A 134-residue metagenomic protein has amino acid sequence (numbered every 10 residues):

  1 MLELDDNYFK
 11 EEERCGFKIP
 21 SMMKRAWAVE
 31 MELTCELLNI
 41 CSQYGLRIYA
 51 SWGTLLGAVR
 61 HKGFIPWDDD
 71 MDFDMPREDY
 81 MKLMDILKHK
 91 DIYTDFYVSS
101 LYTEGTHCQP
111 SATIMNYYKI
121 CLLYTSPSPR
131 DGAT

Functional and structural regions predicted by a protein language model:
M1-E3, C15: Non-catalytic N-terminal targeting/anchoring module and adjacent flexible stem/linker that precedes the structured
N7-Y8: N-terminal regions that are enriched for targeting/export leaders and immediately downstream pro/stem segments
E11-S21: Short glycine/proline-rich turn/loop motifs
I19-S42, L87-S126: Conserved catalytic core of two-metal-ion nucleotidyltransferases
L38-M71, Y80-M81: Active-site nucleotide-donor binding segment shared across nucleotidyl transfer reactions
Y124-T134: Single conserved hydrophobic/aromatic residue that forms the stacking wall/gate of nucleotide- or nucleobase-binding
